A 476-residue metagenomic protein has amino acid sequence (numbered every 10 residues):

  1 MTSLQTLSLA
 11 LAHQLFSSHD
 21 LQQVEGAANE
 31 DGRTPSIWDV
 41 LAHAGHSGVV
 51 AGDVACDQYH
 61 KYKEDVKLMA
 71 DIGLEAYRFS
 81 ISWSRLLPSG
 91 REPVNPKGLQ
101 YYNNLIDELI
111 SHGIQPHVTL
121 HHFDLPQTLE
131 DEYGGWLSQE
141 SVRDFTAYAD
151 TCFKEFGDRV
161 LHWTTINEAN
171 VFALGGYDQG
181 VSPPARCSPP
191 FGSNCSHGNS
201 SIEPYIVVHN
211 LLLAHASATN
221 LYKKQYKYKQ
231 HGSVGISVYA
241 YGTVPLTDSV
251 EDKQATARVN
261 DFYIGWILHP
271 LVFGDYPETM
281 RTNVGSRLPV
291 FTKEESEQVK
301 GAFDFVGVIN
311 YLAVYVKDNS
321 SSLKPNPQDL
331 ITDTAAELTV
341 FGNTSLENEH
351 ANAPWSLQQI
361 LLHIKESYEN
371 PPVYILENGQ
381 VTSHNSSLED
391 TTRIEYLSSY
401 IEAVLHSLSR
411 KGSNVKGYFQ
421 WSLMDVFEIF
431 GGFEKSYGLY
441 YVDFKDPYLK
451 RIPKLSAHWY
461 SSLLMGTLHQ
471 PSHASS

Functional and structural regions predicted by a protein language model:
M1-T2, F79: Secreted/periplasmic carbohydrate-active enzymes, especially glycoside hydrolases
T2-H46, S89-R91, L99-S476: Active-site region of glycoside hydrolase catalytic domains
A12-Q14, L21, Y59, V66 (+1 more regions): A common structural microfeature
R33-K67: Aromatic- and Gly/Pro-rich amphipathic surface segment
A51-Q58, R91-G98, S141: Short secondary-structure transition/capping motifs
K61-S82, Q115, G301, F305 (+2 more regions): Catalytic domains of carbohydrate-active enzymes, especially glycoside hydrolases
I81-V94: Glycine-rich, proline-tolerant flexible connector loops at the mouths of alpha/beta enzymes
